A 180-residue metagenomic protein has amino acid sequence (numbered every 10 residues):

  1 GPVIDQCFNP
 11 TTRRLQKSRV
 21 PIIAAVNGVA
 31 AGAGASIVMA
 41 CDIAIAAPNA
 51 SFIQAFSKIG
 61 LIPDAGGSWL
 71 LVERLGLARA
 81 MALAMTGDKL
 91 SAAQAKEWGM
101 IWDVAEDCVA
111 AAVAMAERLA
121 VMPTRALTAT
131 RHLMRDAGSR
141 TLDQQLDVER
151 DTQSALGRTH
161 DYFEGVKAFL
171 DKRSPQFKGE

Functional and structural regions predicted by a protein language model:
G1-V26, R74, G157: An acidic, glycine-rich surface segment that forms the CoA-thioester-binding/catalytic face of crotonase-fold enzymes
D5, N9, G32, I62-A65 (+2 more regions): Glycine-rich phosphate-binding loop at the start of an alpha helix
Q16-A24, M39, N49-M100, A116-L119: Conserved catalytic cores of soluble enzyme domains, especially glycine-rich substrate-binding beta-alpha loops
A24, G28-G34: Gly/Ser-rich catalytic serine loop of serine hydrolases
G32-A33, A50-A55, C108: Short glycine/proline-centered loop/turn elements that form peptide/ligand docking sites
A33, M39-A40: Left-handed beta-helix
I37-V38, A95, A112, F169: Hydrophobic/aromatic residues within transmembrane alpha-helices of multi-pass small-molecule transporters
I45-A50, K96-D147, S154-H160, Q176-E180: C-terminal long alpha-helix characteristic of the crotonase
